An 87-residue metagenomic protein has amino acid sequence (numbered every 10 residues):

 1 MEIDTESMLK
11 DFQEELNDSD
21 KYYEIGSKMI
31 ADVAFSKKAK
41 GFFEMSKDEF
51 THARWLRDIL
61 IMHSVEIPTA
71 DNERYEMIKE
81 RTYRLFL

Functional and structural regions predicted by a protein language model:
M1-L87: Non-heme di-metal
